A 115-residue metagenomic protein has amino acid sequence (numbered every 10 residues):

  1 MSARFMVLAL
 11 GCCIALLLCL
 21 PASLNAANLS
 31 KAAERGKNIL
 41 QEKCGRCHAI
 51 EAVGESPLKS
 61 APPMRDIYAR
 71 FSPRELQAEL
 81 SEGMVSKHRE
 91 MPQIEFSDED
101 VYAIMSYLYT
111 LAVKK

Functional and structural regions predicted by a protein language model:
M1-M6: N-terminal secretory signal peptides that target proteins for export/translocation
A9-P21: Bacterial N-terminal signal peptides
A22-I39: Electrostatic cytochrome c docking/interface patches
A27, K31, F71, F96-E99: Short coil/turn linker and secondary-structure boundary residues
R35-K37, E51-S81: Gly/Gly-Pro-rich "capping" loops immediately C-terminal to redox-active cysteine motifs in periplasmic/lumenal
G36, Q41-I50, I104: The canonical Cys-X-X-Cys-His
L58-D66, E79-L111: Axial heme c-ligation environment in periplasmic c-type cytochrome domains
K114-K115: Short, solvent-exposed mixed-charge patches
